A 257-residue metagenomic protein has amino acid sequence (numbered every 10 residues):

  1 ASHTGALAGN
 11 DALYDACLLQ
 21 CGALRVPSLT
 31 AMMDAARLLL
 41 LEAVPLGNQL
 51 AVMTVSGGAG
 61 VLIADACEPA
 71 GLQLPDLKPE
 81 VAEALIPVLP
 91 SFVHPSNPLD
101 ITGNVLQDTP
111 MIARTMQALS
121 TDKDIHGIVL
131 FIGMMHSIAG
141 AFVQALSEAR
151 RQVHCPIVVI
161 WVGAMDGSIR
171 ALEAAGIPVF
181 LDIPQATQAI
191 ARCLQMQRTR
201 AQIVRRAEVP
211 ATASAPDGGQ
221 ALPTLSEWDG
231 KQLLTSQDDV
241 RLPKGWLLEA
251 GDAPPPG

Functional and structural regions predicted by a protein language model:
A1-G257: Catalytic-core regions of core metabolic enzymes, especially those transforming organic acids/acyl-group intermediates
